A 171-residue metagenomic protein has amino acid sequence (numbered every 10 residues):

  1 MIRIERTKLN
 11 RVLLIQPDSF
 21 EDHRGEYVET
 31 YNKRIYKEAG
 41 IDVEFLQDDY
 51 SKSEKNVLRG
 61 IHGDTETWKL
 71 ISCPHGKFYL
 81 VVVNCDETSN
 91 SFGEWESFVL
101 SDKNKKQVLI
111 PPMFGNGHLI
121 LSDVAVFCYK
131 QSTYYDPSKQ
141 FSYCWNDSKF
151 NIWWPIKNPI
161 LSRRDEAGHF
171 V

Functional and structural regions predicted by a protein language model:
M1-K103, V124, Y129-V171: Non-catalytic, conserved peripheral segments adjacent to functional cores
L100-D123: Conserved metal-binding segment of the jelly-roll/cupin
